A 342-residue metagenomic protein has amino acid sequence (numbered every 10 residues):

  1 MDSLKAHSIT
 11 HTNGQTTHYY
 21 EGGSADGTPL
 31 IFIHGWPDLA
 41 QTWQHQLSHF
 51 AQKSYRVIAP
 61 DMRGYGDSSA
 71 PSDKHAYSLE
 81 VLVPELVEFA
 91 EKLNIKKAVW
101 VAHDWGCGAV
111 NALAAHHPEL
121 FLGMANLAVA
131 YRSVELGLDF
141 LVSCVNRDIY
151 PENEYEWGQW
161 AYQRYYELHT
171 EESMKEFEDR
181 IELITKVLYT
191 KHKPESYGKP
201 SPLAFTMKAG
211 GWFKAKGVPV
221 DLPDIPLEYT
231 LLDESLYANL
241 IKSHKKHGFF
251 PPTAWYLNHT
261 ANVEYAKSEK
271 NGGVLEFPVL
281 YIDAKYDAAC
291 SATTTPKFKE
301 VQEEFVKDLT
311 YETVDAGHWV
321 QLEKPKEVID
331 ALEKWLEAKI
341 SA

Functional and structural regions predicted by a protein language model:
M1-K5, S341-A342: Eukaryotic N-terminal targeting leaders
D2-L4, T17, Y65-V101, W105-L309: Flexible "cap/lid" subdomain of the alpha/beta-hydrolase fold that forms the substrate-access gate
K5, P29-F32, I58, V101 (+2 more regions): Conserved Rossmann-like nucleotide-binding pocket used by diverse enzymes that bind dinucleotide cofactors
N13-E21: A short loop-to-beta-strand scaffold at the N-terminal edge of the catalytic core in hydrolase folds
Y19, W36, A40-W43, W105 (+4 more regions): Signature tryptophan residues that serve as conserved aromatic anchors
Y20-A70, F89, H103: Conserved HGGG/HGGXW glycine-rich cap/lid loop of the alpha/beta-hydrolase fold
G35, S78, D104, E323-K324: Active-site helix-initiating loop/hinge in glycosyltransferases
F305-A342: Catalytic active-site module of serine/aspartate enzymes centered on a nucleophile-bearing elbow/loop
